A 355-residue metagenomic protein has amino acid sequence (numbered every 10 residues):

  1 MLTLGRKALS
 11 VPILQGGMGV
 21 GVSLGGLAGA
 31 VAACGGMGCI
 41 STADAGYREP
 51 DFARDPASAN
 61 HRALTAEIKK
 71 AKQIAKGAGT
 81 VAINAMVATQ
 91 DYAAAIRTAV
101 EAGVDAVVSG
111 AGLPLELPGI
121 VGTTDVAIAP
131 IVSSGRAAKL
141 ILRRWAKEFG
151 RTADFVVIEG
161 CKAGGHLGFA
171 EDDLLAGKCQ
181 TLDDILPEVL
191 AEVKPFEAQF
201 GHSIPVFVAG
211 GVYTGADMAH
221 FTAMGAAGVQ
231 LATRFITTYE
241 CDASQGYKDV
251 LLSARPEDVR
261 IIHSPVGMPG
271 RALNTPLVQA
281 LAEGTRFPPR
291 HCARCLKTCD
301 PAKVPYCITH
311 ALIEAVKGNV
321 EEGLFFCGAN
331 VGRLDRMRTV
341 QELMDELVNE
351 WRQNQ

Functional and structural regions predicted by a protein language model:
M1-Q199: Active-site entrance/lid segments in N-terminal catalytic domains of soluble metabolic enzymes
L14, A163-L182, L186-F207, Y213-Q355: Conserved active-site-proximal phosphate/metal-binding subdomains
V22, V212-Y213: Residue-level detector of alpha-helix initiation sites
